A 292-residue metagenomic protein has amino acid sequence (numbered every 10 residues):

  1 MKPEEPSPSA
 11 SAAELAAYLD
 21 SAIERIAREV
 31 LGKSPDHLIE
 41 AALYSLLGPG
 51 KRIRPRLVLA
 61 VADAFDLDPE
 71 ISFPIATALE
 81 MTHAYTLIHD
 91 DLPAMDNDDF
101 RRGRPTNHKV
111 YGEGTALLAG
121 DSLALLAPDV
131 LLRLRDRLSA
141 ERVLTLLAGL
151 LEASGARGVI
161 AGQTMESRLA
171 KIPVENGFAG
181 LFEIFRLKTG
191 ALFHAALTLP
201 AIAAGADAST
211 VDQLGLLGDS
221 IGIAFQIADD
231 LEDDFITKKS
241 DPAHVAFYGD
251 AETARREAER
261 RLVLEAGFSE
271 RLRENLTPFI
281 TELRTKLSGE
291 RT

Functional and structural regions predicted by a protein language model:
M1-T292: All-alpha prenyltransferase/terpene-synthase fold signal
